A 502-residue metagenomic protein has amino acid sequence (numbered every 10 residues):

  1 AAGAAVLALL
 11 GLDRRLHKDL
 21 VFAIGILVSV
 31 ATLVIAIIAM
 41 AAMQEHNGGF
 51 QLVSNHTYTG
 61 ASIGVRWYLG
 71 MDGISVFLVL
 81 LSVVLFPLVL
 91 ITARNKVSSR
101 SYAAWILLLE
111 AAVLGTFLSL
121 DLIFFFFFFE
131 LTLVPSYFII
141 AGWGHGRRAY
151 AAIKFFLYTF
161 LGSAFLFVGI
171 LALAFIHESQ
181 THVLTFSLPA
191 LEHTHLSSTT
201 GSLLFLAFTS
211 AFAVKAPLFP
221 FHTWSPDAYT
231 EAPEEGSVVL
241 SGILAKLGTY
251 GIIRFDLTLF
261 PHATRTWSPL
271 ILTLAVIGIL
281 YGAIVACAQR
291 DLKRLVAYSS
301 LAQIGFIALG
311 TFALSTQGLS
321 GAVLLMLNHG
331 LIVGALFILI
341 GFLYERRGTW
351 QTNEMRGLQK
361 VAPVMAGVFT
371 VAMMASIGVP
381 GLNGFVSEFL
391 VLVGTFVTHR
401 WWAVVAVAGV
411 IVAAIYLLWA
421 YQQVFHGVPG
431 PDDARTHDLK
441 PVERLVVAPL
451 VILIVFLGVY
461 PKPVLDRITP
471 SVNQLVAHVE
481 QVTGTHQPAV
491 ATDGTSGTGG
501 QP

Functional and structural regions predicted by a protein language model:
A1, M71-S82, L122-P135, G201-V214 (+2 more regions): Structural signature of hydrophobic alpha-helical transmembrane segments
A1-G11, I26-A39, V79-A93, L109-E110 (+6 more regions): Central hydrophobic cores of alpha-helical transmembrane segments in multi-pass inner-membrane proteins across all
A5-L9, I37, P87-I91, V113-G115 (+8 more regions): Alpha-helical transmembrane segments of multipass membrane proteins
A8-T92, K96-I106, Q180-H193, Q474: Transmembrane helix-loop-helix hairpins at membrane boundaries of multipass inner-membrane proteins
D13-V21, A104-L108, A112-T200, V214 (+2 more regions): Alpha-helical multi-pass transmembrane bundles of energy-transducing inner-membrane proteins
H17-S29, Y150-F160, A362-M365, V442-V447: Alpha-helical transmembrane segments and their helix-start/interface "positive-inside/aromatic belt" motifs in integral
A42-R66, L131, A164-H222, I252-L270 (+5 more regions): Juxtamembrane/interfacial segments at transmembrane-helix boundaries in multi-pass membrane proteins
F219, V333-F337, A403-R435: Predominantly late transmembrane helices and immediately cytosolic-facing juxtamembrane segments
